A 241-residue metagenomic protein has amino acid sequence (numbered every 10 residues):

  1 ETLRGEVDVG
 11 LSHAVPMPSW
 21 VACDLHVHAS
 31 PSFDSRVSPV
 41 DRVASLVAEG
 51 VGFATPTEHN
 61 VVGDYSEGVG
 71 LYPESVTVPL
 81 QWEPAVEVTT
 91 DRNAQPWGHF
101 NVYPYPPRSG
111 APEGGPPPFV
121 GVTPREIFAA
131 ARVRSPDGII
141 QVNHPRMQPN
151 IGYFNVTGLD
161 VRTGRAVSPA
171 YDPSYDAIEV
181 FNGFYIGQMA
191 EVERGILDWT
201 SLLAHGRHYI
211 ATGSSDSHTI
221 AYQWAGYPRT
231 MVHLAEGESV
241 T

Functional and structural regions predicted by a protein language model:
E1-T2, A54: A short, solvent-exposed loop/turn motif at the edges and junctions of modular extracellular/periplasmic domains
T2-V15: Extracellular beta-sheet/turn segments enriched in Thr/Pro/Gly and aliphatic residues
A14-T157, P173, V180-G183, G187-R194 (+1 more regions): A metal-dependent hydrolase metal-coordination microenvironment
S45, P169-D172, L202-L203: A general structural signal for stabilizing positions within well-ordered secondary structure
Y72-L80, L202-R207, E238: Secondary-structure transition/capping motifs at alpha-helix termini and the adjoining loop/turn into the next element
L159-Y185, L234-S239: Structural recognition of alpha->loop->beta junctions
A190-Y209: Glycoside hydrolase catalytic-domain groove-lining segments
L202, I210-A211, H218-T241: Catalytic cores of secreted or luminal carbohydrate-active enzymes
